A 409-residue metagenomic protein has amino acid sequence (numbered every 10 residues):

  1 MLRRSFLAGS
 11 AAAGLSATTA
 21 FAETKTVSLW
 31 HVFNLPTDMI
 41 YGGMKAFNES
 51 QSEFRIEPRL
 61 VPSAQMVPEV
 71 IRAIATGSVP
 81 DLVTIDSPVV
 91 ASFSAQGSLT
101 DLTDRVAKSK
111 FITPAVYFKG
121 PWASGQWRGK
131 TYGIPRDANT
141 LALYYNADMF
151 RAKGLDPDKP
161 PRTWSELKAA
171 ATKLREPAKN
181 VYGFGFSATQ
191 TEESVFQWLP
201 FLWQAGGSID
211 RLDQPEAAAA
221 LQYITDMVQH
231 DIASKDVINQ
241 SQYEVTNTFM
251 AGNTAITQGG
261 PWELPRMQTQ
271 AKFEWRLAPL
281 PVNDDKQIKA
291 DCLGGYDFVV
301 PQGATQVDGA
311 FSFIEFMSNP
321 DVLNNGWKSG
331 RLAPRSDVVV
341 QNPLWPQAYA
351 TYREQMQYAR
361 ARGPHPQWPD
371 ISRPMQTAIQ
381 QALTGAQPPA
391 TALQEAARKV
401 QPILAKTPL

Functional and structural regions predicted by a protein language model:
M1-A13: N-terminal secretory signal peptides and thylakoid transit peptides that target proteins across membranes
E23-N34, F54-R59, L82, Y182: Short, well-ordered beta-strand elements
A46-Y117, A152-G154, K159-R162, T248 (+4 more regions): Extracytoplasmic "Venus flytrap"/periplasmic binding protein-like
R55, R151, P157, Q229-I232 (+1 more regions): Conserved C-terminal helix/tail region of periplasmic/extracytoplasmic solute-binding proteins
S87-A142, K168, S194-Q197, R276-A278 (+1 more regions): Hinge/lid segment of periplasmic solute-binding proteins
V90-S98, G120-K159, S187-S208, C292-V300 (+1 more regions): Periplasmic solute-binding protein
Q96-G97, A107, G260-R276, N283-A378 (+1 more regions): C-terminal lobe and pocket-closing loops of periplasmic/extracytoplasmic Venus-flytrap solute-binding proteins
K168-K173, I209-I238: Glycine-centered hinge/linker elements that transmit conformational signals in sensory and ligand-binding systems
